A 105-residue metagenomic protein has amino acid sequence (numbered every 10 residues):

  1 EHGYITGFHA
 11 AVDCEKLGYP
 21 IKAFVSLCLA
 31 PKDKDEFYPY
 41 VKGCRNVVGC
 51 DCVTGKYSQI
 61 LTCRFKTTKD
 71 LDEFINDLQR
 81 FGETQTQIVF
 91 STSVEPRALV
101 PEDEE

Functional and structural regions predicted by a protein language model:
E1-E105: A compositional/biophysical signature of low hydrophobicity enriched in polar/charged and small residues
